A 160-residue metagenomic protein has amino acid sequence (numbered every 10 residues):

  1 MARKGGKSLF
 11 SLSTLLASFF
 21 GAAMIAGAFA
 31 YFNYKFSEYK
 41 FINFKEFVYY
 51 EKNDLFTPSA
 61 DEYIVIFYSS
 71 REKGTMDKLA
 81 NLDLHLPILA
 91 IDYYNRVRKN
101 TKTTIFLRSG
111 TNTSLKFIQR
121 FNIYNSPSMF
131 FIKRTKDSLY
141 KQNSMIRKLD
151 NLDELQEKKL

Functional and structural regions predicted by a protein language model:
M1-F10: N-terminal Lys/Arg-rich, disordered targeting/topogenic segments
S11-N33: Hydrophobic membrane-insertion alpha-helices, especially the h-region of bacterial N-terminal signal peptides
I25-D54: N-terminal "domain-start" segment that seeds a small globular fold
D54-K73: Short active-site neighborhood of thiol/selenol oxidoreductases, capturing the structured segment around
I66-E72, I91-Y94, K133-R134: Structural motif
P87-P127: Structured, soluble extracytoplasmic/luminal domains of envelope-associated proteins
N125-K141: A short, hydrophobic beta-strand/beta-hairpin element that forms part of a small beta-sheet core
S144-L160: Thiol-/selenol-based redox modules, centered on thioredoxin-like and closely related oxidoreductase domains
